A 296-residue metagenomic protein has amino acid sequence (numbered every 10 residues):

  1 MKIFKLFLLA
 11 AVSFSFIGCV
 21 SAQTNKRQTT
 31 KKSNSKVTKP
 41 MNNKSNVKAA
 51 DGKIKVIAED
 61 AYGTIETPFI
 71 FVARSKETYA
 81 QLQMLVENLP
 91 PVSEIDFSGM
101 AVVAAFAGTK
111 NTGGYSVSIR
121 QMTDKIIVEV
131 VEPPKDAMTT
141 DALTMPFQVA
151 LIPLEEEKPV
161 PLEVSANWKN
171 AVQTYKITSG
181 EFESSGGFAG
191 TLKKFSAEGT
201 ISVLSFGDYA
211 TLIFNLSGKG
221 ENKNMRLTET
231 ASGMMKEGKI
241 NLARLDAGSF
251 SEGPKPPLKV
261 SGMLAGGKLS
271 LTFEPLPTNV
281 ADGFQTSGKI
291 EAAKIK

Functional and structural regions predicted by a protein language model:
M1-L8: Bacterial N-terminal signal peptides that target proteins for export
L9-S15: Bacterial N-terminal signal peptides
V20, N25-G187, T191, S196-T200 (+6 more regions): Exposed, flexible binding/inhibitory loops of compact, secreted disulfide-stabilized domains
V130-A137, I213-G220, R244-F250, T272-N279: Secondary-structure transition/turn motif
D136, M145-Q148, L264-A281: Low-complexity, intrinsically disordered Gly/Pro/Thr-rich segments
I177-E181, G190-G207, F214-L216, E237-I240 (+4 more regions): Mature soluble binding/inhibitory domains
G207-G266: Contiguous, well-ordered beta-strand patches that form the walls/edges of small beta-barrel/beta-sandwich domains
